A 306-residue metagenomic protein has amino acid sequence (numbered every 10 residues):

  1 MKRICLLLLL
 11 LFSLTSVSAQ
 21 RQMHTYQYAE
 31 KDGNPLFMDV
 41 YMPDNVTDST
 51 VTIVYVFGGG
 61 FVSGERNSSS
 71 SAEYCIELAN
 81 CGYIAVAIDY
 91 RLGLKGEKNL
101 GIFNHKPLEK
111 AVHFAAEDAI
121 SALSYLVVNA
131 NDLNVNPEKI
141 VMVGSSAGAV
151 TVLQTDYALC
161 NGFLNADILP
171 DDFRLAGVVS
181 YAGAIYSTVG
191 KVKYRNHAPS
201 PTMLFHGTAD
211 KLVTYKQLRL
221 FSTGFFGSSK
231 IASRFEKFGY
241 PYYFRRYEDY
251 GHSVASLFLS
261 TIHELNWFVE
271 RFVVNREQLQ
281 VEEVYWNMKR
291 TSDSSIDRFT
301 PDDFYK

Functional and structural regions predicted by a protein language model:
M1-Q22: Bacterial Sec-dependent N-terminal signal peptides
A19-D48: N-terminal cap/lid segment of alpha/beta-hydrolase-fold proteins
S49-G60: Short beta-strand element of the alpha/beta-hydrolase
R66-I88, K95: Short amphipathic alpha-helix adjacent to the substrate-entry channel of hydrolases
K106-D132, G227: Alpha/beta-hydrolase active-site loop
L123-A198: Primarily recognizes the serine-hydrolase "nucleophile elbow" in alpha/beta-hydrolase and SGNH/GDSL folds
A166-F238: The feature captures the conserved acid-bearing segment of alpha/beta-hydrolase catalytic domains
E236-K306: C-terminal catalytic histidine-bearing segment of alpha/beta-hydrolase fold enzymes
